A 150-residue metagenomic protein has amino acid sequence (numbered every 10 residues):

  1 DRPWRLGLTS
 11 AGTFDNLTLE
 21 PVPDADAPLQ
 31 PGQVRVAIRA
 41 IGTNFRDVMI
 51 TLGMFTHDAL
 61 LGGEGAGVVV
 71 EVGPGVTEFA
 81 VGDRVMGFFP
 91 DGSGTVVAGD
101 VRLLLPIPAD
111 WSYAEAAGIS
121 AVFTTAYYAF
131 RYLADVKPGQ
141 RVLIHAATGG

Functional and structural regions predicted by a protein language model:
D1-A66, F88-G94, G99-D100: N-terminal glycine-rich beta->alpha transition that marks the start or flank of a dinucleotide-binding site
D24-A25, V72-G75, Y132: Short, conserved secondary-structure segments in the cores of folded domains
A40, Y132-V136: Glycine-rich helix-loop-beta junction characteristic of Rossmann-like nucleotide cofactor-binding loops
L61-G63, A109-Y132, I144-T148: A glycine-rich, Thr/Ser-enriched phosphate-binding loop motif common to dinucleotide/cofactor-binding enzymes
A66-D91, D110: A glycine-/small-residue-rich N-terminal strand-loop-strand element that serves as the cofactor-binding glycine loop
D100-P106: Structured surface patches comprising rigid loops and adjacent beta-strands/short helices at the edges of well-ordered
P138-R141: Phosphate-coordination loops involved in phosphoryl transfer and adenosine-cofactor binding
